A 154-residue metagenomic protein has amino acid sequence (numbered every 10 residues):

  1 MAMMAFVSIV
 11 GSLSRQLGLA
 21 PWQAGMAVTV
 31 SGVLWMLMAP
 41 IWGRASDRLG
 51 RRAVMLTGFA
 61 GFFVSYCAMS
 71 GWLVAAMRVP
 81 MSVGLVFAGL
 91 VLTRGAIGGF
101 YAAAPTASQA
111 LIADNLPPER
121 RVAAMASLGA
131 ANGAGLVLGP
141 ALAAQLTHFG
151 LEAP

Functional and structural regions predicted by a protein language model:
M1-G32: Helix-loop boundary and gating motifs at the non-cytosolic
S14, A45-S46, Q145-H148: Interfacial helix-cap and linker-helix signal at transmembrane-aqueous boundaries of multi-pass secondary transporters
T29-G43: Central cavity-lining transmembrane alpha-helices of secondary-active solute carriers, predominantly the Major
T29-V33, A60, A126-A134, L138: Transmembrane alpha-helical cores of Major Facilitator Superfamily
A60-V83: C-terminal ends and interior cores of transmembrane alpha-helices in multi-pass membrane transporters/permeases
T93-N132: Cytoplasmic helix-loop-helix junction between adjacent transmembrane helices in 12-TM secondary transporters
N132-P154: Helix-loop-helix hairpin linking two adjacent transmembrane segments in secondary transporters
